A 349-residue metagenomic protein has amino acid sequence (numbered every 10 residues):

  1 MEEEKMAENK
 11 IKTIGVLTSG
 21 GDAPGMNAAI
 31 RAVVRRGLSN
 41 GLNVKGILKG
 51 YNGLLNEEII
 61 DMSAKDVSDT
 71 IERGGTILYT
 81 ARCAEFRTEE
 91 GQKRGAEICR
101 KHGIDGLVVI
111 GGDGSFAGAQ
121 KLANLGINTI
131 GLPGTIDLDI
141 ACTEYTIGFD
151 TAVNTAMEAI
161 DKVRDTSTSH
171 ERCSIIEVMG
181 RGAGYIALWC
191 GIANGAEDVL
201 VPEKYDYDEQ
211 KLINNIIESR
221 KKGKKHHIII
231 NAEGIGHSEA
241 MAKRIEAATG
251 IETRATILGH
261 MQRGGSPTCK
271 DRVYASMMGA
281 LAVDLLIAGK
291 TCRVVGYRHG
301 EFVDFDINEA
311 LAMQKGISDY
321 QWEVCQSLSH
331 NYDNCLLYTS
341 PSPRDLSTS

Functional and structural regions predicted by a protein language model:
N9-L55: N-terminal phosphate-binding or glycine-rich loops at protein starts, especially the Walker A/P-loop of NTPases
A29-V33, G114-I127, A187: Short Gly/Thr/Asp-enriched flexible loops that form oxyanion-binding sites at enzyme active sites
L55-L107, I147-N154, E158: Glycine-rich oxoanion-binding loops at beta->alpha junctions
V109-G111, K121, F149-E252, T256: Accessory alpha-helical/coil subdomains and C-terminal extensions that flank or cap enzyme catalytic cores
A123-T146, L200-K204, I257: Short, acidic/small-residue loops that bind anionic groups at enzyme active sites
H237, I245-S340: C-terminal non-catalytic interaction/assembly regions of soluble proteins
Y338-S349: Single conserved hydrophobic/aromatic residue that forms the stacking wall/gate of nucleotide- or nucleobase-binding
